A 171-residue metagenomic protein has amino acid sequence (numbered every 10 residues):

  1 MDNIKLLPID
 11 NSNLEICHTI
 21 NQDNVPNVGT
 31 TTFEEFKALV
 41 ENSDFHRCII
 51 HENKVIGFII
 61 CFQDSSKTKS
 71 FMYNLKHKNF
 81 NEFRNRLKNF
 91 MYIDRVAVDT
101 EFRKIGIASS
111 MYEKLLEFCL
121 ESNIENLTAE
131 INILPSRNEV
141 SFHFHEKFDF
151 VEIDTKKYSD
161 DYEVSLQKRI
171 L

Functional and structural regions predicted by a protein language model:
D2-C17: A short beta-loop-alpha structural element at the N-terminal edge of CoA-dependent acyl/N-acetyltransferase catalytic
D2-I4, N53-F58, M91: Glycine-rich phosphate/pyrophosphate-binding loop shared by adenosine-nucleotide-utilizing enzymes
P26-E52, I60: Active-site rim helix/loop that mediates acceptor-substrate recognition in acyltransferases
D44-C48, F58, R95, V164-L166: Short hydrophobic/aromatic beta-strand element in the GNAT-like acyltransferase core that lines or flanks the acyl-donor
I60-R95: Conserved acyl-donor/pantetheine-binding loop and adjacent beta-alpha core of acyl/acetyltransferases and related
V98, K104-C119, K147: Conserved acetyl-CoA-binding loop-helix of GNAT-fold acetyltransferases
C119-P135: Conserved GNAT acetyl-CoA-binding A-motif
E130-I133, E146-S165: Conserved catalytic-core motifs of GNAT/GCN5-like acyltransferases
